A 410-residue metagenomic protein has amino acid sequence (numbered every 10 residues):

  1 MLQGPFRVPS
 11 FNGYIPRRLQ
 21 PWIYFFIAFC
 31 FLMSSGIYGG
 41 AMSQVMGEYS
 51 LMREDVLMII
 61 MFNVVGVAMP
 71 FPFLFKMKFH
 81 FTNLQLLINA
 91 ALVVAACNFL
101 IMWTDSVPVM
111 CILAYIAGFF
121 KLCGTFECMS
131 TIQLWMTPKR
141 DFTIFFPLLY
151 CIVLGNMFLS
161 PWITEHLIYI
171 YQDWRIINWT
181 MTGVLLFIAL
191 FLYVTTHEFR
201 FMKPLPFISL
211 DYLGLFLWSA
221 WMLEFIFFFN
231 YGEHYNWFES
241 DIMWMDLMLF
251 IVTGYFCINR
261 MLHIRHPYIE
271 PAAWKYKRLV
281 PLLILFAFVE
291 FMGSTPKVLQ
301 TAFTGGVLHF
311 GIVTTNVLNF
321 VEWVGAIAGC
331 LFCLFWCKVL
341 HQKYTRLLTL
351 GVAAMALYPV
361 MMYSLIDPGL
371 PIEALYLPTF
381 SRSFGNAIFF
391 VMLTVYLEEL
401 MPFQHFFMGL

Functional and structural regions predicted by a protein language model:
M1-S34, G47: Cytosolic juxtamembrane N-terminal segment immediately preceding the first transmembrane helix of multi-pass
R18-S34, G39-G40, C97, Y268-L410: 12-transmembrane solute porter fold
M46, L113, A117, M129-T137 (+3 more regions): Helix-terminus/helix-capping segments at the ends of transmembrane helices and short amphipathic helices
S50-L57, P147, S240-W244, I312-F320: Small-residue hotspots at the loop-to-helix junctions and early N-terminal turns of transmembrane alpha-helices
R53-E54, K139-L149, I312-V313, M401-L410: Loop-to-transmembrane helix entry/capping segments in MFS-fold secondary transporters and related SLC/MFSD carriers
M58-M77, L122-M129, F320-C333: Central cavity-lining transmembrane alpha-helices of secondary-active solute carriers, predominantly the Major
F75-Y212: Helix-loop-helix hairpins in multi-pass membrane proteins, especially solute transporters
I170-I284: Hydrophobic transmembrane-helix bundles of small-molecule transporters
